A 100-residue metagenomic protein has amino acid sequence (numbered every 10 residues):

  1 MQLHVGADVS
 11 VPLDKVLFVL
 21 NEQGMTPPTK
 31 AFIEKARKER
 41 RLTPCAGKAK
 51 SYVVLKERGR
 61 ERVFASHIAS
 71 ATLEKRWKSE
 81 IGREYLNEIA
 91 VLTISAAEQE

Functional and structural regions predicted by a protein language model:
M1-E100: Eukaryotic intrinsically disordered, low-complexity regulatory linkers and tails enriched in Ser/Thr/Pro
